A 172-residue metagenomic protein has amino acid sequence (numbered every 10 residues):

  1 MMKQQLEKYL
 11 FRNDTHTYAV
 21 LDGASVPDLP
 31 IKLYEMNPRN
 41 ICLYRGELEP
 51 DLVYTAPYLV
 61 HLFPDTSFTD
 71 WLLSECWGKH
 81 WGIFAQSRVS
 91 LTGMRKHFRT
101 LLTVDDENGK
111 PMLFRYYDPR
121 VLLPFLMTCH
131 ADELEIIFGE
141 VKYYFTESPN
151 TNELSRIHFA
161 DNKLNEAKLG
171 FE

Functional and structural regions predicted by a protein language model:
M1-F114, P119-E172: Terminal low-complexity "docking" segments
